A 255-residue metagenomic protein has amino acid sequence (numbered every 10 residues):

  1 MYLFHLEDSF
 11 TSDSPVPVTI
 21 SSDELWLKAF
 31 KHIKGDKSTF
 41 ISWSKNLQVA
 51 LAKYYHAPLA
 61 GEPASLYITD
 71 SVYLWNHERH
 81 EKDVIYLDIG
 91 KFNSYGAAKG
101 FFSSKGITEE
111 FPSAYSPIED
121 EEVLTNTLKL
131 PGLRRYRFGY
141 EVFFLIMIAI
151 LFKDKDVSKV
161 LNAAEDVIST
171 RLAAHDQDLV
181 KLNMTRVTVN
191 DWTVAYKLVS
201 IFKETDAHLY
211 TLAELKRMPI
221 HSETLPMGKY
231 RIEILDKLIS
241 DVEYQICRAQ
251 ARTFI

Functional and structural regions predicted by a protein language model:
M1-I255: NAD-dependent ADP-ribosyltransferases
